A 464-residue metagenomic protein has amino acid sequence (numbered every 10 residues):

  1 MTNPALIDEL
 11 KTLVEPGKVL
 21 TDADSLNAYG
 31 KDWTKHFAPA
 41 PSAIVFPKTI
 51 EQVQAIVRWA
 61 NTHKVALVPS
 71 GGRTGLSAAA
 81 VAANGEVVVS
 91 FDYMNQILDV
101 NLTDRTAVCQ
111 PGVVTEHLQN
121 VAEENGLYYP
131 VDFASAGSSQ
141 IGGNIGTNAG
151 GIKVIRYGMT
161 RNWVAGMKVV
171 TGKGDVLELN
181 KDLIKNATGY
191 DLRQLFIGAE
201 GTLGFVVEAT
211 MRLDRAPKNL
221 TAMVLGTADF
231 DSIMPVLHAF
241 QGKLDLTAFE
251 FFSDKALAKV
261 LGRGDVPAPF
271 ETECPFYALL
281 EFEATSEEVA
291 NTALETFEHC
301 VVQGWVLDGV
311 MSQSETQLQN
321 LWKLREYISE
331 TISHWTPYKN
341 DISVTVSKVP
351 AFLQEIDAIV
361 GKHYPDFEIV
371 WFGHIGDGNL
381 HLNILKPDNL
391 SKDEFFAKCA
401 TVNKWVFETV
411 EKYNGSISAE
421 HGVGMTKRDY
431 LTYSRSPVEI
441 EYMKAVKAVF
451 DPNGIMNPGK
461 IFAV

Functional and structural regions predicted by a protein language model:
M1-R58, G75-R105, A134, A256-P267 (+3 more regions): N-terminal flexible segment immediately upstream of the FAD-binding catalytic core in FAD-dependent oxidoreductases
M1-W33, T62-V65, C300-T316, K412-I417 (+1 more regions): N-terminal accessory segments
D22-G30, R215, G226-K398, V402 (+2 more regions): C-terminal substrate-recognition/cap domain of FAD-linked oxidoreductases
A60, G201, L382, D451: Conserved, mostly hydrophobic/aromatic
Q96-E250, M456: FAD-binding subdomain of flavoenzyme oxidoreductases
D175, R428-V464: Activity-critical C-terminal alpha-helical subdomain
